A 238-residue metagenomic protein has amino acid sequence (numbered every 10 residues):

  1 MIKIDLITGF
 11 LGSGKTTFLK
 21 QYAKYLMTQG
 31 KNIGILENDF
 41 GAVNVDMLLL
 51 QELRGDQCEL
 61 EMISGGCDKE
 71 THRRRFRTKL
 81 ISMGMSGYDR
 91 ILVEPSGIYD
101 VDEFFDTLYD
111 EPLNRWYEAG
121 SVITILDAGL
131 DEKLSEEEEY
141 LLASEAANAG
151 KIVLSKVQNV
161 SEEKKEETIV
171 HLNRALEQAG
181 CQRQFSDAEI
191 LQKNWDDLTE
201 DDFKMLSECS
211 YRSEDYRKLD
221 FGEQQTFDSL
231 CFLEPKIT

Functional and structural regions predicted by a protein language model:
I2-T8, S13, T17-S135: Nucleotide-state-sensitive switch-loop elements of NTP-binding domains
F10, Q21, F40, K69 (+6 more regions): Broad hydrophobic/π-residue packing in well-ordered secondary structure
I81, L154, I237: Residue-level marker of positions within ordered structural domains that often coincide with functionally constrained
R90-Q192: Phosphate/Mg2+-binding loops and adjacent switch elements in nucleotide/diphosphate-handling enzyme cores
K151, N159-T238: C-terminal accessory "lid"/substrate-recognition subdomains
